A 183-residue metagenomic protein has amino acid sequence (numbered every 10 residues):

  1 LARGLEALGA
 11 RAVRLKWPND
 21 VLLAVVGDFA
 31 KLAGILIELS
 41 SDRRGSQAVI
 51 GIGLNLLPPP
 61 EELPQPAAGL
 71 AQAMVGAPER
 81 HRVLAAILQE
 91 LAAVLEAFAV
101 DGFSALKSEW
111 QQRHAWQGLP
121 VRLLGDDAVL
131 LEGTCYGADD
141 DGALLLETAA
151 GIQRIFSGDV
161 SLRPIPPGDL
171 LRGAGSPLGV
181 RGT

Functional and structural regions predicted by a protein language model:
L1-T183: Catalytic beta-strand/loop module used to bind and position nucleotide/cofactor moieties in cofactor-attachment
